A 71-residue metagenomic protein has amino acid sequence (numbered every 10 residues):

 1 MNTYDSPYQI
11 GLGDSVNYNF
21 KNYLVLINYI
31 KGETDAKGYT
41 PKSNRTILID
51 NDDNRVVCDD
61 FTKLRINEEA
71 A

Functional and structural regions predicted by a protein language model:
M1-S15: Mixed-charge, Lys/Arg-rich low-complexity intrinsically disordered regions
Q9-L12, T40-N44: A short, compositionally biased
K21-A36: Short beta-strand-centered aromatic/proline hotspots
G38-Y39, V56: Short, exposed beta-strand/loop patches in secreted or surface proteins that constitute
N44-A71: Intrinsically disordered, low-complexity, charged/polar segments
